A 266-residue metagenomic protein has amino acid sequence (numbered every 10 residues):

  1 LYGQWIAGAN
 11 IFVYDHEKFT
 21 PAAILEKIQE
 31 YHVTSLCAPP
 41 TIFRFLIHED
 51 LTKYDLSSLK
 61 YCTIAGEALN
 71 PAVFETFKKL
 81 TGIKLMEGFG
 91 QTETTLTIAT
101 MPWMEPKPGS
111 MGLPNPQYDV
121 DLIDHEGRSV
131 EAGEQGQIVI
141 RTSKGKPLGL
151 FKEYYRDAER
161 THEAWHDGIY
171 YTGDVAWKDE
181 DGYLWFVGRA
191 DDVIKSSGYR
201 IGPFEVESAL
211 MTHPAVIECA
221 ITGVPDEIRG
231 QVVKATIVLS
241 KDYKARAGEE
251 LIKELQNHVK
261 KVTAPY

Functional and structural regions predicted by a protein language model:
L1-F45, Y61, M86, V139: AMP-binding/adenylate-forming
I6-A9, V33-A38, I47-K107, D119 (+1 more regions): Gly/Ser/Thr-rich phosphate-binding loop
P21-L25, K53, H162, E207-S208: Short hydrophobic/charged patches on amphipathic alpha-helices used for structural packing and interfaces
L36, P147, R160, V175-P265: AMP-binding/adenylate-forming catalytic core of the ANL superfamily
G66, G90, G112, D174 (+1 more regions): Active-site glycine-centered loops adjacent to acidic/histidine catalytic or metal-binding residues that shape
G109-P114, S129, A164-G168: Short Gly/Pro-enriched turn/cap motifs at secondary-structure boundaries
Q117, R128-E163, I201: Conserved ATP/PPi-binding loop(s) of AMP-dependent carboxylate-activating enzymes
D121-R141, W177-D181, K244-I252: Conserved beta-loop-beta connector loops within the AMP-binding
